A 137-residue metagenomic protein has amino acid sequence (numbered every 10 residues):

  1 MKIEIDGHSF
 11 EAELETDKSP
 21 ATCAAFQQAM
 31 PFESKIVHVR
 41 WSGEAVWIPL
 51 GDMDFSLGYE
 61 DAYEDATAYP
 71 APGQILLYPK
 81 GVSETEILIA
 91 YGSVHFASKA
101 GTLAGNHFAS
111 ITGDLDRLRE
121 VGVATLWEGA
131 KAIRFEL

Functional and structural regions predicted by a protein language model:
M1-K18: N-terminal intrinsically disordered, low-complexity, charge/repeat-rich segments that act as generic
L14-L137: Glycine-rich active-site loops that engage anionic ligands at enzyme catalytic sites
